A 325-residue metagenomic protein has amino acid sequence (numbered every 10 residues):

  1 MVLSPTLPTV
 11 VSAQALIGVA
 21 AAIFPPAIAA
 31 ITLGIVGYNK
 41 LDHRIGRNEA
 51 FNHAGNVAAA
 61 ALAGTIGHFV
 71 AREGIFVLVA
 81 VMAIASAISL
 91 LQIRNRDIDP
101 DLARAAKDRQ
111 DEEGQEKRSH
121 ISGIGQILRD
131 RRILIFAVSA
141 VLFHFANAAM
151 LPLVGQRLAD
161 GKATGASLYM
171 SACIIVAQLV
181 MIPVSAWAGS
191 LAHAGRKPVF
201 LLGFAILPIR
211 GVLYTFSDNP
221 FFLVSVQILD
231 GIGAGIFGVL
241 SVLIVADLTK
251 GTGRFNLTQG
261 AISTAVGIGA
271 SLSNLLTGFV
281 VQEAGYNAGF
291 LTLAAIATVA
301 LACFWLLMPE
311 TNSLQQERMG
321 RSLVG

Functional and structural regions predicted by a protein language model:
M1-P5, I206-D218: C-terminal ends and interior cores of transmembrane alpha-helices in multi-pass membrane transporters/permeases
A13-A54: Cytoplasmic helix-loop-helix junction between adjacent transmembrane helices in 12-TM secondary transporters
G67, P183-R196: Helix-to-loop junctions at the C-terminal end of transmembrane segments in multipass secondary transporters
I75-L91, F290-W305: Symmetry-related core transmembrane helices of the 12-TM Major Facilitator Superfamily/SLC fold
N95-F136, G320-G325: Juxtamembrane intracellular "pre-TM" segments in multi-pass secondary transporters
R129-N147, I228: Pair of pore-lining "gating" transmembrane helices in MFS-fold secondary transporters
P152-L168: Short amphipathic helix-loop junctions that connect adjacent transmembrane helices in Major Facilitator Superfamily/SLC
R254-E283: A late C-terminal transmembrane helix in Major Facilitator Superfamily
